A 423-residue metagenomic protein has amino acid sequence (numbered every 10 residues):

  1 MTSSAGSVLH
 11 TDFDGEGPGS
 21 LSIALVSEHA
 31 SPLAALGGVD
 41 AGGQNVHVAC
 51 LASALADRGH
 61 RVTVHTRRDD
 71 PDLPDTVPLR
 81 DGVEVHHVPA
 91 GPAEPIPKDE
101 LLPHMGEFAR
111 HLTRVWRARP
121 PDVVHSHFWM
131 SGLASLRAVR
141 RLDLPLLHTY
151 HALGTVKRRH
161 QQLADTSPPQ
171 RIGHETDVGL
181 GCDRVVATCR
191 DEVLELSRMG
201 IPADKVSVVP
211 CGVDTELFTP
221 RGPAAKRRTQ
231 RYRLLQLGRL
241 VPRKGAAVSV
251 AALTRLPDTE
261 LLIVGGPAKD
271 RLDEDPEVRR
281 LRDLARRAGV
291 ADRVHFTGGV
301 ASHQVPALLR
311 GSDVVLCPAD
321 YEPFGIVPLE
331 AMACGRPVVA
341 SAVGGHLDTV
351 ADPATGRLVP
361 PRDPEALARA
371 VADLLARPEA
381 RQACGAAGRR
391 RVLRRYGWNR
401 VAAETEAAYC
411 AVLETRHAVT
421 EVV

Functional and structural regions predicted by a protein language model:
M1-H87: N-terminal subdomain of nucleotide-sugar transferases
D191, G212: Carbohydrate-associated surface elements
K226-K244, V250-L256, L262-V264: Conserved donor-binding/catalytic core segment of Leloir-type glycosyltransferases
G299, A307-S312: Short alpha-helical donor nucleotide-sugar binding micro-motif in glycosyltransferases
D320: Aromatic "clamp/platform" in nucleotide-sugar-dependent glycosyltransferases that forms part of the donor/acceptor
P337-A340, V350: Short hydrophobic beta-strand element within catalytic cores of glycosyltransferases and related nucleotide-activated
D352-P353, R357-P364, D373-E379: Conserved acidic donor-binding segment of nucleotide-sugar-dependent glycosyltransferases
D373, A380-R395, A411: A short, well-ordered alpha-helix in the C-terminal region of glycosyltransferases
